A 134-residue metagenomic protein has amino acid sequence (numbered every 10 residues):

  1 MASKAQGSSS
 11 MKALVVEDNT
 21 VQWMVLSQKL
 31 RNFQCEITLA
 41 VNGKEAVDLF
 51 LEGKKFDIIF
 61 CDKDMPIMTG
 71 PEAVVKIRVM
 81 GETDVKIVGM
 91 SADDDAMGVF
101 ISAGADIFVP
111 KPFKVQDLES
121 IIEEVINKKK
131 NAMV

Functional and structural regions predicted by a protein language model:
M1-K12, Q116-V134: Non-catalytic signal-transmission and effector/linker regions of two-component phosphorelay proteins
E17, S91: Conserved acidic carboxylate
N19-T38: Two-component/phosphorelay signaling modules centered on CheY-like receiver
L39-I58: Acidic, metal-coordinating helix/loop segments flanking the phosphotransfer/catalytic sites of two-component signaling
D62: Active-site residues of response regulator receiver
M65: Receiver (REC) domain active-site loop signature in two-component systems and cognate sites in sensor histidine kinases
K111: A Lys-centered signature of the CheY-like receiver
